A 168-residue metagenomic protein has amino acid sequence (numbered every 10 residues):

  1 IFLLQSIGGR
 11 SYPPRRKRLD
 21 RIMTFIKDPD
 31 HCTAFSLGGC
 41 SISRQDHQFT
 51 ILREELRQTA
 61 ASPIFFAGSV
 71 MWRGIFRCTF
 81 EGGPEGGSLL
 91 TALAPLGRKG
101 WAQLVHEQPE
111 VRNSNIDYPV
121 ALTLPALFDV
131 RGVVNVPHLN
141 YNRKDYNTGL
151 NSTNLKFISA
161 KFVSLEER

Functional and structural regions predicted by a protein language model:
I1-R168: AMP-forming adenylation/ATP pyrophosphatase catalytic core
